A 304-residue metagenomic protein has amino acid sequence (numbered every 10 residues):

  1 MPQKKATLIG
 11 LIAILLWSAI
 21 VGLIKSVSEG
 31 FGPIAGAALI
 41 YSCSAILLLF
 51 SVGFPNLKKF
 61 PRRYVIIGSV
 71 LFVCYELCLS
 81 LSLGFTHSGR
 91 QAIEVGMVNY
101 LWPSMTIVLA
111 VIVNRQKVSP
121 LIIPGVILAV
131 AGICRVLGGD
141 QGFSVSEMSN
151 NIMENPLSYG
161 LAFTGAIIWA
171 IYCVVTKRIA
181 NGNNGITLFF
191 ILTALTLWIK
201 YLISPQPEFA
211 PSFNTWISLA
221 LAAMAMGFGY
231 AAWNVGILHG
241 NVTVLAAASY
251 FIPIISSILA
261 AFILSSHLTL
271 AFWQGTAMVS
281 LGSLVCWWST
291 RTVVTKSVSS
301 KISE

Functional and structural regions predicted by a protein language model:
M1-L11, L101-I167, T276-E304: Juxtamembrane helix-loop boundary signature in multi-pass membrane transporters
P2-A6, E29-I34, A38, L57-R62 (+3 more regions): Juxtamembrane helix-entry segments on the extracytoplasmic side of multipass membrane proteins
L15-S18, G22, L49, S69-V73 (+10 more regions): Hydrophobic/small/kink-forming positions within alpha-helical transmembrane segments of polytopic membrane proteins
L16-L23, G53-I93, V98, M224-G240: Specific transmembrane alpha-helical segments of multi-pass solute transporters/efflux pumps, especially DMT/EamA
G22-K25, A45-L49, P103-I112, F143-P205 (+1 more regions): Transmembrane alpha-helical segments that form core, pore/gating elements of small-molecule transporters/exporters
V27, G36, S82, I112-N114 (+6 more regions): Hydrophobic/aromatic residues within transmembrane alpha-helices of multi-pass small-molecule transporters
A35-I46, G84-R115, V242-A261: Specific alpha-helical transmembrane segments that line the substrate/conduction pathway and gating interfaces
A37-S42, T215, Y250-E304: C-terminal-most transmembrane helix of multi-pass membrane proteins
